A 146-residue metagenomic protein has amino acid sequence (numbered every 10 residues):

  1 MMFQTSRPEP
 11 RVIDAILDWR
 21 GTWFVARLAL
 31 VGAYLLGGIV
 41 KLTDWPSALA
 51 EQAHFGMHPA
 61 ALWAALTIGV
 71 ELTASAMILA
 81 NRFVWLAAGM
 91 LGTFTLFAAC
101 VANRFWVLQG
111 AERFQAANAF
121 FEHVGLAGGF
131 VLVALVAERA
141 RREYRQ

Functional and structural regions predicted by a protein language model:
M1-T43, A61-T73, L79-Q146: Extended, low-polarity transmembrane helix blocks
R27, W45-H58: Short juxtamembrane and helix-loop transition motifs at transmembrane-helix boundaries in membrane proteins
